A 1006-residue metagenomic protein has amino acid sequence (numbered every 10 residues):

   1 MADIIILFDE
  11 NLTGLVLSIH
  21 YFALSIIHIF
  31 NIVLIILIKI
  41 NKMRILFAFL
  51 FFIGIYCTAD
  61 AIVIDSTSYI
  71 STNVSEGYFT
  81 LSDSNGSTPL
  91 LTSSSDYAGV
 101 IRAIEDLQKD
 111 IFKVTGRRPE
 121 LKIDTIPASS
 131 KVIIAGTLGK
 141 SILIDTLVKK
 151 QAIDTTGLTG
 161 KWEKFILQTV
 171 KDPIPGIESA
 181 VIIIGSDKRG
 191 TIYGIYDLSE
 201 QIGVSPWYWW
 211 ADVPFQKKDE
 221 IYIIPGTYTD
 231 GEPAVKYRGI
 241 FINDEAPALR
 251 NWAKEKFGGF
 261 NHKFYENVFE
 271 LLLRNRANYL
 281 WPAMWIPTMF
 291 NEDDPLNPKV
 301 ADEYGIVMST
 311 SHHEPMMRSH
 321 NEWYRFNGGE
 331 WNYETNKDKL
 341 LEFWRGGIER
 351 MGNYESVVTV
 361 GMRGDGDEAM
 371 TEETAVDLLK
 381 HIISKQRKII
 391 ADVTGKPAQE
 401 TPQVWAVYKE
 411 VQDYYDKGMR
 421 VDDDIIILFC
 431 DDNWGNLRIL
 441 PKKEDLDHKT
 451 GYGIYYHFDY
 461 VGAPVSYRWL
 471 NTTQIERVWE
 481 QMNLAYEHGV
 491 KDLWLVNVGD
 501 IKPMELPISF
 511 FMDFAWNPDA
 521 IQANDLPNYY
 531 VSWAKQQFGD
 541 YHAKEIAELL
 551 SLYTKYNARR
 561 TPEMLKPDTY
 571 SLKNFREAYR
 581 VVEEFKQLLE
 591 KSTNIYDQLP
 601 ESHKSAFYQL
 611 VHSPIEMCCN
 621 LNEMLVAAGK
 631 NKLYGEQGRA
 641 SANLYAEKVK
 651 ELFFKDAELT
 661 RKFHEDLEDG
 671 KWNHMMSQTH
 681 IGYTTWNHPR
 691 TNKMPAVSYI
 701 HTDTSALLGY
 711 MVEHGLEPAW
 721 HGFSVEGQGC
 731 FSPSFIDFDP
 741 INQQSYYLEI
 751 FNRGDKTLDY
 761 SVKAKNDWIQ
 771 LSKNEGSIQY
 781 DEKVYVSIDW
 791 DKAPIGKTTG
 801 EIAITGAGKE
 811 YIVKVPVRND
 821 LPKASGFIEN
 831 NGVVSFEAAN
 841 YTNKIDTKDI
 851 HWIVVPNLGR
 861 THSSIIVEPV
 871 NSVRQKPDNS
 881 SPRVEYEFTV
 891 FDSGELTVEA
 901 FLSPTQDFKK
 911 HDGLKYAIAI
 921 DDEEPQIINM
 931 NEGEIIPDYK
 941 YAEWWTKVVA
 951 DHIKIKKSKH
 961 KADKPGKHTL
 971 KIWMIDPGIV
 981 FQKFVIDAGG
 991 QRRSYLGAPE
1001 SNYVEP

Functional and structural regions predicted by a protein language model:
M1-D65: Bacterial Sec-dependent N-terminal signal peptides
D60-G231: Contiguous, structured surface segment used for ligand recognition
S66, Q216-K218, Y530-T684, V873-R874 (+2 more regions): C-terminal non-catalytic alpha-helical accessory regions
K149-E334, G352, V404-Y408, M419-G435 (+5 more regions): Feature activates predominantly on carbohydrate-active enzymes
F215-Y222, E292, D302-E303, G328-K449 (+2 more regions): Gly/Pro-rich turn-and-neighbor structural signature
L273, N278-W281, T288, L296 (+3 more regions): Structured mid-domain segments that build the active-site/substrate or prosthetic-cofactor binding neighborhood
F654, E658, K662-G729, V834-V854: Catalytic cores of secreted or luminal carbohydrate-active enzymes
A719-H721, G727-I736, I741-P1006: Extracytoplasmic
